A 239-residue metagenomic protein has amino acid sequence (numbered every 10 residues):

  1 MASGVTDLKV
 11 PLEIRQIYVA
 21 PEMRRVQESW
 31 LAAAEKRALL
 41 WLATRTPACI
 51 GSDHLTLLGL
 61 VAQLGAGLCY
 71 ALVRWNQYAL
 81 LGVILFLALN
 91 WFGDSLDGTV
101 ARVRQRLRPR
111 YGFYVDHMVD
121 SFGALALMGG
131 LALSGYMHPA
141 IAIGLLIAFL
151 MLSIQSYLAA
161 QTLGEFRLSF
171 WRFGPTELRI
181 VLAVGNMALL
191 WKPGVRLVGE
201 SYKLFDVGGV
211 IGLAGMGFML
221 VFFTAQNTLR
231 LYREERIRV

Functional and structural regions predicted by a protein language model:
A2-I84, G130-V239: Hydrophobic alpha-helical transmembrane segments
L85-G129, I154-A159, A225-L229: Acidic (Asp/Glu-rich) catalytic motifs at the cytosolic membrane interface
